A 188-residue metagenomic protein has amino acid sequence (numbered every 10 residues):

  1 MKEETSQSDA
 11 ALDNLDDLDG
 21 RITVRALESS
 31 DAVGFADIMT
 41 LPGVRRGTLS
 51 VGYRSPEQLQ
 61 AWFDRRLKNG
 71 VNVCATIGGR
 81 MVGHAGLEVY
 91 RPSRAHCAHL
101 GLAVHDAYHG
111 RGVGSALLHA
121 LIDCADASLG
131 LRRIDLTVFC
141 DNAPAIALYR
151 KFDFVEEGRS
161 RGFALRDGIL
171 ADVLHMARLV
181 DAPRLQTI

Functional and structural regions predicted by a protein language model:
M1-D17, I169-I188: Terminal substrate-recognition subdomain of acyl/acetyltransferases
K2, A26-S30, T48-A107, L118-H119 (+2 more regions): Acetyl-CoA-dependent GNAT
I22-D37: A short beta-loop-alpha structural element at the N-terminal edge of CoA-dependent acyl/N-acetyltransferase catalytic
G34, H99, P144, K151: Amphipathic alpha-helical recognition patches that constitute DNA-binding helices
F35-G43, L59, F63: Hydrophobic alpha-helical core bundles mediating ligand binding, dimerization, or RNAP-core interactions
G110-A125, I146-K151: Conserved acetyl-CoA-binding loop-helix of GNAT-fold acetyltransferases
D126-T137: Conserved GNAT acetyl-CoA-binding A-motif
D135-V138, R150, V155-A171, H175: Conserved catalytic-core motifs of GNAT/GCN5-like acyltransferases
